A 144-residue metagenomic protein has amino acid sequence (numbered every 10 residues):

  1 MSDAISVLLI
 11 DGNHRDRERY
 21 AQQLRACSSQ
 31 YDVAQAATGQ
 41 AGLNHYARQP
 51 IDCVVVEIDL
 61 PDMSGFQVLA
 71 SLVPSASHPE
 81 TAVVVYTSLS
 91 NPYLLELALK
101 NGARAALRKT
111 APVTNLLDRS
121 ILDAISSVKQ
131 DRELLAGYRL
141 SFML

Functional and structural regions predicted by a protein language model:
D3-R15, Y20-L24, V54: Conserved acidic segment of CheY-like receiver
D11, E57, T87: Active-site residues of response regulator receiver
Q35-C53: Acidic, metal-coordinating helix/loop segments flanking the phosphotransfer/catalytic sites of two-component signaling
N44, F66-P79: Short amphipathic alpha-helix used as the core "switch/output" element in two-component signaling
P50-C53, A76-A82: His-Asp phosphorelay/catalytic-motif detector in bacterial-type signaling
C53-L72, N91: Conserved phosphotransfer microenvironments
Q67, L89-L107, A111, N115: Alpha4 helix (beta4-alpha4-beta5 surface) of REC/receiver domains from two-component response regulators
L116-D131: Receiver (REC) domain switch/output surface
